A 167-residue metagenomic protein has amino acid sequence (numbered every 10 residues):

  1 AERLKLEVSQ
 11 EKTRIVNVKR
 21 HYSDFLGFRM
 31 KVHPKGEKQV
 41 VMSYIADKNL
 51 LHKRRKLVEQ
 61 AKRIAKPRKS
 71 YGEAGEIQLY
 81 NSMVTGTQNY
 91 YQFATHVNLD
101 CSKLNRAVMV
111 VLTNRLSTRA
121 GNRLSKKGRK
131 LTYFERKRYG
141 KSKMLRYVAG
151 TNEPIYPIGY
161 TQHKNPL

Functional and structural regions predicted by a protein language model:
A1-L167: Non-catalytic terminal/accessory segments
